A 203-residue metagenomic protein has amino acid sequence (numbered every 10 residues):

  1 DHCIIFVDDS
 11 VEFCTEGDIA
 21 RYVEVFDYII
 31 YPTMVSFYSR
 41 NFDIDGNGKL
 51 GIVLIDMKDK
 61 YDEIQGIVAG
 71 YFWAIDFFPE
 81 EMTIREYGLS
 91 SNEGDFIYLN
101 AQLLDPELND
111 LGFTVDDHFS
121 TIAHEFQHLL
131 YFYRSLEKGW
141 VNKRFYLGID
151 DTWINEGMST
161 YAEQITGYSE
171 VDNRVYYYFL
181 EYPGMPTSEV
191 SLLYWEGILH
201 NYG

Functional and structural regions predicted by a protein language model:
H2-D151, M158, Y168-D172, Y182-P183: Juxtacatalytic substrate-recognition/specificity segment
D150-I154, H200-G203: Short, contiguous, pocket-lining structural segments that sit at or immediately flank catalytic/ligand-binding sites
Y161-I165: Short glycine/serine- and small hydrophobic-enriched flexible loop segments
Y176-F179: Alpha-helical cores of eukaryotic small-GTPase signaling modules
P183-G203: Active-site-proximal alpha-helical
